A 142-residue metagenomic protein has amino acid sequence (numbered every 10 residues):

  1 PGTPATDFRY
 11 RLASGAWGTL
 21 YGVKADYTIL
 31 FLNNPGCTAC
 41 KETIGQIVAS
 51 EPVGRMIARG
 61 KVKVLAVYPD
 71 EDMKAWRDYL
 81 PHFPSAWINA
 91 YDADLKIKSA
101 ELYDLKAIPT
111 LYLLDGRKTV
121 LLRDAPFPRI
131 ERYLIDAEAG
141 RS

Functional and structural regions predicted by a protein language model:
P1-Y21, I135-A139: N-terminal "domain-start" segment that seeds a small globular fold
G2, V23-K24, I57-G60, P81-F83 (+1 more regions): A structural signal for short secondary-structure junctions
A5-T6, Y27-T28, I108-P109: Short loop/turn microsegments at loop-to-beta-strand junctions
R9-Y10, L32, L113: Hydrophobic beta-strand positions
G18-I47, K63-L65: Short active-site neighborhood of thiol/selenol oxidoreductases, capturing the structured segment around
K41-P81, L95-E101: Structural microenvironment flanking redox-active thiols in thiol-disulfide oxidoreductases
R77-Y112, G116-R117: Short, internal strand/loop/helix patches that form the active-site neighborhood or redox-interaction surface
L113-S142: Thiol-/selenol-based redox modules, centered on thioredoxin-like and closely related oxidoreductase domains
